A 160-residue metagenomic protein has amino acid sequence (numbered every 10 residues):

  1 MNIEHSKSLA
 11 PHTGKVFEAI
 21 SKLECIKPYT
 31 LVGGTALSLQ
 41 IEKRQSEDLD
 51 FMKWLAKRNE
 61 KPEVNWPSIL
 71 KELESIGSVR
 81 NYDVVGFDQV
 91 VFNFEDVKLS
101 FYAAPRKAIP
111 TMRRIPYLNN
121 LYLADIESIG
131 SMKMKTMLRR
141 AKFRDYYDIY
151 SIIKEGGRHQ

Functional and structural regions predicted by a protein language model:
M1-Q160: Compositionally biased terminal segments of proteins
